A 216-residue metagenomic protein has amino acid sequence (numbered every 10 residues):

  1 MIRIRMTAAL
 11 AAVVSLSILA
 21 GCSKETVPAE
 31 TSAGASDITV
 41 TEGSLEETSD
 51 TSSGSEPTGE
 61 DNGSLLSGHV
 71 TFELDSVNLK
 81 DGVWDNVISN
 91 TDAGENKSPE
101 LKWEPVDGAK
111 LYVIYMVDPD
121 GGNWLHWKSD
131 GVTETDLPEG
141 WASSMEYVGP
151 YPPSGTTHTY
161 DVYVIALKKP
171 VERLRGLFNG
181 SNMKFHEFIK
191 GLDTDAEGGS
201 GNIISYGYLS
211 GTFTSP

Functional and structural regions predicted by a protein language model:
M1-A9: Bacterial N-terminal signal peptides that target proteins for export
A9-S15: Hydrophobic helical h-region of N-terminal Sec-dependent signal peptides in bacterial secretory/periplasmic proteins
I18-G21: C-terminal motif of bacterial Sec signal peptides marking the signal peptidase cleavage site
S23-P216: N-terminus-centered regions that define maturation/targeting leaders and the start of the first functional domain
